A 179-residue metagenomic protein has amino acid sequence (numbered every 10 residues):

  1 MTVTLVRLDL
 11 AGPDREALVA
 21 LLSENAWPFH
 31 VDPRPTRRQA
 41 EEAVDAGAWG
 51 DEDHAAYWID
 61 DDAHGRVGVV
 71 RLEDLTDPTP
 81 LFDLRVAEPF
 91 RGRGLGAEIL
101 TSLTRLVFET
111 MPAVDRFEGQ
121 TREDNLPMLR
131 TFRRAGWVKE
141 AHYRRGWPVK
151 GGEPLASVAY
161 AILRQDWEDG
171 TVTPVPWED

Functional and structural regions predicted by a protein language model:
M1-N25, A56-D179: Acyl-donor (CoA/ACP) binding surface of acyl/acetyltransferases
A26-A46: Conserved GNAT-fold acetyl-CoA-binding loop/helix
G47-E52: Short loop/turn motifs at secondary-structure junctions and domain boundaries
